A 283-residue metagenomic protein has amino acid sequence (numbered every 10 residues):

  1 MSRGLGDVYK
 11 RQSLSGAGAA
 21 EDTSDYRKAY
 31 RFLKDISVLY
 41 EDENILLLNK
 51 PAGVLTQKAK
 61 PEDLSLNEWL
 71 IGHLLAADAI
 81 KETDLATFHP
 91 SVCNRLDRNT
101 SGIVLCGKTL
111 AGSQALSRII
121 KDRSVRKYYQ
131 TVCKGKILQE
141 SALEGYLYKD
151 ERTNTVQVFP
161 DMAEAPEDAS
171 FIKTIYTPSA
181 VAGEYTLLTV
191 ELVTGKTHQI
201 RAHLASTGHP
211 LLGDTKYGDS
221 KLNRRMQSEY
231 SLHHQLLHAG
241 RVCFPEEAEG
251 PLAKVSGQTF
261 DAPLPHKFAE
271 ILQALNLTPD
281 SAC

Functional and structural regions predicted by a protein language model:
M1-Q12: Single conserved hydrophobic/aromatic residue that forms the stacking wall/gate of nucleotide- or nucleobase-binding
K10-N44, V54, A165-P166, V193 (+1 more regions): Pseudouridine synthases involved in rRNA/tRNA modification
L39, C93, Y148, T177-S179 (+1 more regions): Conserved positions in beta-strands of structured domains
V54-I80, A115, C133-T186, A202 (+1 more regions): Glycine- and acidic-residue-rich catalytic/RNA-contacting loop of pseudouridine synthases
K81-K121: Glycine/acidic-rich beta-strand-loop module
L188-E191: Short histidine-centered loop motifs in beta-beta connectors
